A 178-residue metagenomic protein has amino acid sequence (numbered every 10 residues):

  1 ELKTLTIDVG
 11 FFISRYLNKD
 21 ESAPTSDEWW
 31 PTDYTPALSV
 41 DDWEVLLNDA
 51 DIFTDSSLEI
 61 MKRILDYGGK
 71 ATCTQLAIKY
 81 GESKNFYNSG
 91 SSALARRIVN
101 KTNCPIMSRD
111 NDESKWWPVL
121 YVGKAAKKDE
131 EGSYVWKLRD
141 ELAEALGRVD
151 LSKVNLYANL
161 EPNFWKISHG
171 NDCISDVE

Functional and structural regions predicted by a protein language model:
E1-E28, H169: Short, low-complexity, charged amphipathic interaction modules
Y34-A50: Short, Lys/Arg-enriched N-terminal segment that forms or immediately precedes the first helix of a structured domain
S56-R63: Short alpha-helical "packing" element that flanks the helix-turn-helix/winged-helix DNA-binding module
I64-G68: Short helix-capping/hinge SLiMs at alpha-helix to coil transitions
K70-I78: Short acidic, hydrophobic short linear motifs in intrinsically disordered regions
S83-R97: Short amphipathic alpha-helical interaction segments
D112-E161: Phospho-regulated, low-complexity intrinsically disordered regions of nuclear gene-regulatory and chromatin-associated
P162-E178: Conserved N-terminal substructure of TIR/SEFIR domains
